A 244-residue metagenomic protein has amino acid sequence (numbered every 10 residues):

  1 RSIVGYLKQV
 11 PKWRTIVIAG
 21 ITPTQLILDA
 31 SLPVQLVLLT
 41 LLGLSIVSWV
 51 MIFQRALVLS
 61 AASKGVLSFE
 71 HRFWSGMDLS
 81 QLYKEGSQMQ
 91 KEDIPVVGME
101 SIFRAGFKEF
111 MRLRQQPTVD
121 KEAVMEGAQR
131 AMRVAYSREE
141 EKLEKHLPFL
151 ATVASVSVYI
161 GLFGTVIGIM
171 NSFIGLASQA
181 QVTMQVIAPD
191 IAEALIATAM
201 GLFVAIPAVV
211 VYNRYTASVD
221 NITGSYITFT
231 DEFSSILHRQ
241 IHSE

Functional and structural regions predicted by a protein language model:
R1-I16: Short, Lys/Arg-enriched N-terminal segments with co-localized hydrophobic residues within the first ~10-30 amino acids
W13-H71: Hydrophobic membrane-targeting segments
L28, L32, L38, K145-S155 (+2 more regions): Internal alpha-helical transmembrane segments of multi-pass membrane proteins, especially GPCRs
L42-A62, L162, I169, V204-V219: Alpha-helical transmembrane segments
K64-I160, N171-T183, V210-E244: Predominantly long cytosolic amphipathic alpha-helical stalk/bundle segments
A180-A194: Hydrophobic alpha-helical transmembrane segments and adjacent short intramembrane/lumenal linkers of inner/organellar
A194-A208: Hydrophobic alpha-helical transmembrane segments of polytopic membrane proteins
